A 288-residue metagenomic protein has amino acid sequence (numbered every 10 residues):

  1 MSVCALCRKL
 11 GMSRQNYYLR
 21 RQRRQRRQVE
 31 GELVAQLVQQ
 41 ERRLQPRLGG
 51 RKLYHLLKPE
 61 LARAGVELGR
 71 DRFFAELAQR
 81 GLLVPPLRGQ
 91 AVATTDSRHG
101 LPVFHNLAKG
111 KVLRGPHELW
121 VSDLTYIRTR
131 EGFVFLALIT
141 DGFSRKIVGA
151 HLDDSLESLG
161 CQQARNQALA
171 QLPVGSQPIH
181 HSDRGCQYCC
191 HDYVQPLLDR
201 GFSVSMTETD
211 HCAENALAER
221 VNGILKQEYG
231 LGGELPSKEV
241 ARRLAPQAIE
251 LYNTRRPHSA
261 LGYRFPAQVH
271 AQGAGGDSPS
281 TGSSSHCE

Functional and structural regions predicted by a protein language model:
L6-L10, Y17, V38, L53 (+15 more regions): Mobile genetic element proteins and their domesticated derivatives, centered on retroelements and DNA transposons
C7, R14-G115, F265-A274: Basic, flexible linker segments flanking DNA-binding modules in nucleic acid-interacting mobile-element proteins
L19, K146-A150, V204-T207, L231-G233: Short small-residue beta-strand/loop micro-motif enriched in glycine and branched aliphatics
R26, R47, R63, V112-R114 (+4 more regions): Conserved, non-catalytic sequence blocks in retroelement Pol enzymes and Pol-derived host proteins
E67, D71-L138, L159-A164, L172-Q177 (+1 more regions): Mobile-element integrase/transposase regions, centering on the N-terminal DNA-binding/Zn-coordinating module
T94-T95, S182-R184, C190-L197, V204-K226 (+2 more regions): RNase H-like two-metal-ion nuclease catalytic core shared by retroviral integrases and related mobile-element nucleases
D141-G142, L152-E157: A short acidic/small-residue loop/turn micro-motif
L198-F202, I224-E288: C-terminal domain-tail junction helix/linker
